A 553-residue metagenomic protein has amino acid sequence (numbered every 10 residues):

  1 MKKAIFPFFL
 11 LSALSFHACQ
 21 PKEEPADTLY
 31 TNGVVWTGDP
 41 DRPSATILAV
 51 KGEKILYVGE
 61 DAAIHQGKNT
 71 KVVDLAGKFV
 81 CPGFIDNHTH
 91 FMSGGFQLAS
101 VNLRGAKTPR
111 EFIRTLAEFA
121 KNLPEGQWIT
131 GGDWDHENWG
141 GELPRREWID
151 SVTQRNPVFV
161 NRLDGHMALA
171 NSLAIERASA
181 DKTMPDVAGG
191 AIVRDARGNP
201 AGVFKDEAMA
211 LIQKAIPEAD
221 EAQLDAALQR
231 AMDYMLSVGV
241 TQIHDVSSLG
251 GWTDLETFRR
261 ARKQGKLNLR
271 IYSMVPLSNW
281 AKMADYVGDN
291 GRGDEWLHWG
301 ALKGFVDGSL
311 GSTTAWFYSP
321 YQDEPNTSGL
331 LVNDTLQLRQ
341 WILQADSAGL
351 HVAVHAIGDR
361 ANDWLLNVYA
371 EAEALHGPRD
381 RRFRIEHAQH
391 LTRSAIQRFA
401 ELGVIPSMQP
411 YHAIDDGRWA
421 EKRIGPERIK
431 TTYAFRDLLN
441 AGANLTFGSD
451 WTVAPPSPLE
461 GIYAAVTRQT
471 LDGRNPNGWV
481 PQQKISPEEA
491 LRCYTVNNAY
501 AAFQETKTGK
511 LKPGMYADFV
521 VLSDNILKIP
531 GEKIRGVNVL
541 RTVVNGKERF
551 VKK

Functional and structural regions predicted by a protein language model:
A4-A13: Sec-dependent N-terminal signal peptides
S15-A18: C-terminal motif of bacterial Sec signal peptides marking the signal peptidase cleavage site
Q20-T31, W36, P40-D285, G304-A361 (+5 more regions): Divalent metal-binding segments
A26, T46, K507-K510, V539: Short, conserved secondary-structure segments in the cores of folded domains
A261-Q264, G288-L297, H376-P378, F399-E401: Acidic (Asp/Glu)-rich catalytic clusters
W296-T314, V404-I414: Non-cysteine beta-strand/loop elements that form the S-adenosyl-L-methionine
L343-V352, I357-F383, H387-A388, R393-Q397 (+3 more regions): His/Asp/Glu-enriched, well-ordered alpha-helical/loop segment that forms or immediately abuts the divalent-metal
